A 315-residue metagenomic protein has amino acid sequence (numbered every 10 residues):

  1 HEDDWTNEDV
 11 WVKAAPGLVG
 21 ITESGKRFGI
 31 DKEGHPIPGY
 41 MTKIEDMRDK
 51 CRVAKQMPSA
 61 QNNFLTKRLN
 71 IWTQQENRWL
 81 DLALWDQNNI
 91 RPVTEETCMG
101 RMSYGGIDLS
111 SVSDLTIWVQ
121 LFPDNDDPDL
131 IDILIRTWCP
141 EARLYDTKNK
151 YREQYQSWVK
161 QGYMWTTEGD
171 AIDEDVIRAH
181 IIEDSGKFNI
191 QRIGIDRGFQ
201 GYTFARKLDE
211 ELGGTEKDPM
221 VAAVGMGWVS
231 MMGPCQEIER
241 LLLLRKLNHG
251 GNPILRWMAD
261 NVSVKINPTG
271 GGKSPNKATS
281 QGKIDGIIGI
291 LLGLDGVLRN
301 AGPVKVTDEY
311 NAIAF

Functional and structural regions predicted by a protein language model:
H1-T22, Q154-S157, E211-V304: Metal-dependent DNA phosphodiester-chemistry modules and their immediately adjacent helices/loops in DNA-processing
H1-Y104, S113-L115, I131-V176: Non-catalytic, compositionally simple segments
E76-I107, G186-Q191, I195, T203-E211 (+1 more regions): Flexible, glycine/threonine-enriched loop-and-boundary segments that flank and lead into catalytic domains of large
V112-D126, I284-I288, L292-G293: Acidic, metal-ligating active-site segments
D114-V119, G201-E210, G233-Q236: A short acidic (Asp/Glu
D184-R192, E216-V221: Short, surface-exposed connector motifs at secondary-structure boundaries
G194-T203, G227-M231: Acidic, metal-coordinating catalytic cores used for nucleic-acid/nucleotide bond scission and strand-transfer chemistry
P303-F315: Acidic, low-complexity intrinsically disordered tails
